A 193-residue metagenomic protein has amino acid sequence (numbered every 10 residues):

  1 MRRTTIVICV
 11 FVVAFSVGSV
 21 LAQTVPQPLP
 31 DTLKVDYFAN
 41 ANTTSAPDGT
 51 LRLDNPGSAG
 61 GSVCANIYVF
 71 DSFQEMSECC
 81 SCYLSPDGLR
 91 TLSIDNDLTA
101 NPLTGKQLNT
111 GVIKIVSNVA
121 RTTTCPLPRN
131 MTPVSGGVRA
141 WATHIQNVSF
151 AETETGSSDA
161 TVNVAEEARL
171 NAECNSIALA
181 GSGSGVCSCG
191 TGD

Functional and structural regions predicted by a protein language model:
M1-I8: Bacterial N-terminal signal peptides that target proteins for export
I8-S16: Bacterial N-terminal signal peptides
V20-D193: Gly/Pro-rich, tryptophan- and cysteine-flecked surface segments typical of secreted/extracellular proteins
